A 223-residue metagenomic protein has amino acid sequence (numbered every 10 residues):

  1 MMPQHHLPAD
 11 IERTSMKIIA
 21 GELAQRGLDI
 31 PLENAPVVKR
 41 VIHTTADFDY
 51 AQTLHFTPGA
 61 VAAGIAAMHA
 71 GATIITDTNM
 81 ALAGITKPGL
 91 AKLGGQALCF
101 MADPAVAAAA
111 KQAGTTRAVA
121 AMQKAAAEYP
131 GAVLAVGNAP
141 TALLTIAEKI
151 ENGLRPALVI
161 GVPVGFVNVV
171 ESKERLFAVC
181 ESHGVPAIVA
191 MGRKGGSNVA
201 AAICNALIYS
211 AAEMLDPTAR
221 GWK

Functional and structural regions predicted by a protein language model:
M1-T73: Electropositive, gly/pro-rich neighborhoods at or near active sites that engage anionic ligands
I18-D29, T44-F48, A67-G71, P88 (+5 more regions): Change "in soluble alpha/beta enzymes" to "in soluble alpha/beta proteins
A51-A105: Active-site cofactor/substrate anionic-group-binding motifs, chiefly glycine- and Lys/Arg-rich phosphate-binding loops
D77, V159-G161, I203: Buried hydrophobic positions in well-ordered alpha/beta secondary-structure cores of metabolic enzymes
A81-G84, P140-I146, F166-V170, G196-A200: Short glycine/serine/threonine-rich phosphate/pyrophosphate-binding segments that cradle anionic phosphate groups
L90-Y129: Long, charge-dense
E128, A142-V159, P163, N168-E171 (+1 more regions): Feature captures the catalytic cores and cofactor-binding loops of soluble hydro-lyases/lyases that act on carboxylate
V167-K223: C-terminal functional extensions of proteins
